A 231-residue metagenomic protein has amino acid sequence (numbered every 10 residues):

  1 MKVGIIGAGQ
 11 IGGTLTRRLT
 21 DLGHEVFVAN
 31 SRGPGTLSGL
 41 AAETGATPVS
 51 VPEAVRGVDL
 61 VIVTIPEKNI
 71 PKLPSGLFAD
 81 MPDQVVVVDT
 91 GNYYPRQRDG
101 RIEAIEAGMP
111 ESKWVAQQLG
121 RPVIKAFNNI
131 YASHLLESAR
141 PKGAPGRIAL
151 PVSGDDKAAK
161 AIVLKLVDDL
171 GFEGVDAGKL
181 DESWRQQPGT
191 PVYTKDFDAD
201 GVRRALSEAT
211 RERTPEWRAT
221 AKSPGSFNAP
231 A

Functional and structural regions predicted by a protein language model:
M1-G39, E43: NAD(P)+-binding Rossmann beta1-loop-alpha1 motif at the extreme N-terminus of oxidoreductases
K2, E25-V26, D59, A149 (+1 more regions): Residues at the starts of beta-strands that form the adenosine-phosphate
E43-T47, I105-E106, P141-A144, Y193-K195: Short, hinge-like loop/turn segments at secondary-structure boundaries
G45-V88, N92-D99: Rossmann-like NAD(P)-binding element
P48, V88, P122-N128, V175-K179: General beta-strand structural signal in soluble alpha/beta enzymes
D83, T90-P141: Rossmann-fold NAD(P)-binding glycine/threonine-rich loop
P145-A231: Active-site-lining helix/loop region of Rossmann-like oxidoreductase modules
